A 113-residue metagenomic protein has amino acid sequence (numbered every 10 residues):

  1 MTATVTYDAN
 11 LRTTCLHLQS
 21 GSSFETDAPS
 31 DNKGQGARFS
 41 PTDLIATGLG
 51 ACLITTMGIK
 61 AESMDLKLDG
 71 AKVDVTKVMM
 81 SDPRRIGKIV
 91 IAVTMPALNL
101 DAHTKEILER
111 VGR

Functional and structural regions predicted by a protein language model:
M1-T47, T55-R113: Extended beta-strand/beta-hairpin segments
